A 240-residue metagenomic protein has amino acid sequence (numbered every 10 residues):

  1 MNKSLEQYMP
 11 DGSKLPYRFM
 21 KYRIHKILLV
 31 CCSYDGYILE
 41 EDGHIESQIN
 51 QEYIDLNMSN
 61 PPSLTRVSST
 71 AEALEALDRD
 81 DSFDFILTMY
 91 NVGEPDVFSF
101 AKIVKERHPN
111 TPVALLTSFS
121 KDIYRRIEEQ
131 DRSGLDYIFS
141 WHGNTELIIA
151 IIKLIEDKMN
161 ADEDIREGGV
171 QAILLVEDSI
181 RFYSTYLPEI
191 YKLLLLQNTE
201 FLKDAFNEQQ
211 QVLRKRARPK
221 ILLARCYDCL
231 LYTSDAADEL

Functional and structural regions predicted by a protein language model:
M1-S63, D131-Y137, W141-D228: Non-catalytic signal-transmission and effector/linker regions of two-component phosphorelay proteins
L29-C31, I86-M89, A114-T117, L175-E177: Conserved beta-strand segments of the P-loop GTPase G domain that flank and frequently precede/overlap
H44, S68-E72, V97, L223-L230: Helix N-cap/capping motif at the beta->alpha junctions
Q48-I54, L74-E75, F98-N110, I152 (+1 more regions): Short amphipathic alpha-helix used as the core "switch/output" element in two-component signaling
D81-M89, S234: Active-site beta3 strand of CheY-like receiver
P95-S99, I103, R107, L115-F139 (+2 more regions): Alpha4 helix (beta4-alpha4-beta5 surface) of REC/receiver domains from two-component response regulators
Y232-L240: Single conserved hydrophobic/aromatic residue that forms the stacking wall/gate of nucleotide- or nucleobase-binding
